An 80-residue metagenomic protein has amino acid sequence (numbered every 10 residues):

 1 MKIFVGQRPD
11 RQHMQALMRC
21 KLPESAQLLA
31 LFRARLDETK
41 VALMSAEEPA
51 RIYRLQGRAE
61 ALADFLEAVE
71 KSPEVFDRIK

Functional and structural regions predicted by a protein language model:
K2-A34, E38, P73: N-terminal acidic leader/helix
A34-E74: Short, charge-rich amphipathic interface segments used for partner binding and complex assembly
D77-K80: Short acidic DE-rich linear segments
